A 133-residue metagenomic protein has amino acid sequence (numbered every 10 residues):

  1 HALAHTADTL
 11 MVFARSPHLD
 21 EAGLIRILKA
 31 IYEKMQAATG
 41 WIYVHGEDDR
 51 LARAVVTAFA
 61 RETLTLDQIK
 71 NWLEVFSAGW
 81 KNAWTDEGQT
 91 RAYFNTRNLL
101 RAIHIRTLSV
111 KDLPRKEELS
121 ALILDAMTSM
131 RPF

Functional and structural regions predicted by a protein language model:
H1-L64: Eukaryote-skewed repeat-based solenoidal scaffolds used as protein-protein interaction platforms, primarily
T63-F133: Terminal, non-catalytic domain-edge segments
